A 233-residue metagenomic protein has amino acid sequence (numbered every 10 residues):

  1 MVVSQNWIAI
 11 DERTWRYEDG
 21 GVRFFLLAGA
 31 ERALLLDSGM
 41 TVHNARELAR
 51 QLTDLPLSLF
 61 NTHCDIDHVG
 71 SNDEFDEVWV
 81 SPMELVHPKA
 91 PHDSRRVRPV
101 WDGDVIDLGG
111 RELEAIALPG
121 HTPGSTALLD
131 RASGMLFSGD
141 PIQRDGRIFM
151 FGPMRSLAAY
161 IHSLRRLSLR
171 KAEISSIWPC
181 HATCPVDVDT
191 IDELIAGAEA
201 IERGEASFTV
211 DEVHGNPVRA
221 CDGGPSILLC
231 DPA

Functional and structural regions predicted by a protein language model:
V3-Q51, L128-G139: Conserved beta-strand hairpin/beta-sheet module of binuclear metal-dependent hydrolase folds, prominently
R32-L34, S58, R111, G134-M135 (+1 more regions): Structural motif
D37-M40, C64, H121-T122, G134 (+3 more regions): Active-site metal-binding loops of divalent metal-dependent hydrolases
M40-E114, R144, A196-G204: Active-site HxH/HxHxD metal-binding segment of metal-dependent hydrolases
A45, S156, Y160-L167: A general structural detector for well-ordered alpha-helical segments in enzyme core domains, enriched
L113, T122-Y160: A contiguous binding-surface segment within folded domains or other stable secondary-structure elements
L118: Short, contiguous alpha-helical
R165-A233: Accessory terminal helices/loops
